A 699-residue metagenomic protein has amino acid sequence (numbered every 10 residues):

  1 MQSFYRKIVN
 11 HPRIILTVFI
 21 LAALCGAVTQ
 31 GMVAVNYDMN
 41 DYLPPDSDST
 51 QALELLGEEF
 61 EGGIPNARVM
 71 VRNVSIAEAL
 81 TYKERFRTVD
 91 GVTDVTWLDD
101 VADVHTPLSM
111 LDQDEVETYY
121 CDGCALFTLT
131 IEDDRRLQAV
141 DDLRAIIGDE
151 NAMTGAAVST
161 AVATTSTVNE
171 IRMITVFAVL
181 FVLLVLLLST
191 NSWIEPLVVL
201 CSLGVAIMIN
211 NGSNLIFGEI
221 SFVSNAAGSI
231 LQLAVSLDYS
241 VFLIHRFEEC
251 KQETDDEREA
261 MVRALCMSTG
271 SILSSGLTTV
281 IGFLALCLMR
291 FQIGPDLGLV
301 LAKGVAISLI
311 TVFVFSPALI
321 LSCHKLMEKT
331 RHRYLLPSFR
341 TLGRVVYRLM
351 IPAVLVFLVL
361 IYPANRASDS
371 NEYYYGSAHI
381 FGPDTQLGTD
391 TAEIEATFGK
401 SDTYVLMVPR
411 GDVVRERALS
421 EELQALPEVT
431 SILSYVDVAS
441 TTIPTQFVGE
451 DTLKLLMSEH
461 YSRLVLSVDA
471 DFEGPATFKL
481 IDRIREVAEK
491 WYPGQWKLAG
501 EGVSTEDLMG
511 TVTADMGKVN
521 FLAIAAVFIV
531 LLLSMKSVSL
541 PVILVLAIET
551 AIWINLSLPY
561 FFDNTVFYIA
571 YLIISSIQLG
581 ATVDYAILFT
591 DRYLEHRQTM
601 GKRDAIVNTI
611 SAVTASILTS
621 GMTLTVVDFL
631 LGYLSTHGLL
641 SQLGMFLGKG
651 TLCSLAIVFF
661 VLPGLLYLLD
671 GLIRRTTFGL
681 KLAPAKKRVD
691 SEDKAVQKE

Functional and structural regions predicted by a protein language model:
M1-V35, D134-Y373, D482, E489-E699: Membrane-embedded transmembrane helical bundles of large multi-pass transporters/channels
V35-Y37, D103: Surface-exposed, low-hydrophobicity interaction/linker segments
D41-Y42: Membrane-proximal amphipathic alpha-helices that sit immediately adjacent to an N-terminal transmembrane/signal-anchor
P45-A67, V71-A157, E372-Y373, H379-L540 (+1 more regions): Structured non-transmembrane domains adjacent to transmembrane bundles in polytopic membrane proteins
